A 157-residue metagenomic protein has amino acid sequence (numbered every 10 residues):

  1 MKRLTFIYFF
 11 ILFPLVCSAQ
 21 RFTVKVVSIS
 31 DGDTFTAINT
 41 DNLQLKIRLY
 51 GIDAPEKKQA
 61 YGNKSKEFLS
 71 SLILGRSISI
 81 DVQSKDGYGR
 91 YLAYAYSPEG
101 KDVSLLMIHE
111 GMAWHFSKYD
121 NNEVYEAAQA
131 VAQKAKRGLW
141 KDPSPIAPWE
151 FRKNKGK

Functional and structural regions predicted by a protein language model:
K2-I11, L15-K157: Small beta-barrel nucleic-acid-binding modules, primarily SNase/OB-fold domains and secondarily Tudor-like barrels
